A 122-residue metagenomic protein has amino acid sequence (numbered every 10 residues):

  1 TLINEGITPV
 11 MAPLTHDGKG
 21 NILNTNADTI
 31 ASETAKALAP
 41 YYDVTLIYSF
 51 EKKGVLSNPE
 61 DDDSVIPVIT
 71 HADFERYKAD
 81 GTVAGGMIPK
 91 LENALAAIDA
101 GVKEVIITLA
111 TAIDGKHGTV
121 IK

Functional and structural regions predicted by a protein language model:
T1-K122: C-terminal catalytic "cap/lid" subdomain
